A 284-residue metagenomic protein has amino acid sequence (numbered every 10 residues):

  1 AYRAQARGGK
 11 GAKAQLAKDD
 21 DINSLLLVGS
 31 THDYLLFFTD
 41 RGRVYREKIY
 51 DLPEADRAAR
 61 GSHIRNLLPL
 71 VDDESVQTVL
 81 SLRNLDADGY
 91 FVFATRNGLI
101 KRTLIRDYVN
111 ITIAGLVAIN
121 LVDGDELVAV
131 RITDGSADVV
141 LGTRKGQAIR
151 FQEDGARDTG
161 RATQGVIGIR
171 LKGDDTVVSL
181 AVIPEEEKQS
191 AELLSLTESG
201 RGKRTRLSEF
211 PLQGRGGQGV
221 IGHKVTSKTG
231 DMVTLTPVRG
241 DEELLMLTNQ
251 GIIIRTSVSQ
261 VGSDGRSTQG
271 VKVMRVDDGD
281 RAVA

Functional and structural regions predicted by a protein language model:
A1-A284: Short, structured "edge-of-domain" segments at secondary-structure transitions
